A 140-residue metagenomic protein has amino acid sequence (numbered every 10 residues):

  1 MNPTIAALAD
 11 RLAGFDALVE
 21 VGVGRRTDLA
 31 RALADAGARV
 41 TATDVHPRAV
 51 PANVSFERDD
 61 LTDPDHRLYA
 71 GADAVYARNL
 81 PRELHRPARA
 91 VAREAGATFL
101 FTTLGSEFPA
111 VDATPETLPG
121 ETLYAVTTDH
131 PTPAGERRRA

Functional and structural regions predicted by a protein language model:
M1-D16: S-adenosyl-L-methionine
G14-R26: Conserved class I S-adenosyl-L-methionine
V23-R26, N79-E83, G105-E107: Short beta->alpha connector loops
R25-A38: Conserved SAM-binding loop of SAM-dependent methyltransferases across substrates and taxa, primarily the Class I
R39-V45: Conserved SAM-binding motif I beta-strand of class I
P51-H66: Conserved SAM-binding strand-loop segment of SAM-dependent methyltransferases
R67, A72-P87: A short SAM/SAH-binding and catalytic strip from SAM-dependent methyltransferases
L84-A140: C-terminal substrate-binding/active-site "lid" region of AdoMet-derived donor-dependent transferases
